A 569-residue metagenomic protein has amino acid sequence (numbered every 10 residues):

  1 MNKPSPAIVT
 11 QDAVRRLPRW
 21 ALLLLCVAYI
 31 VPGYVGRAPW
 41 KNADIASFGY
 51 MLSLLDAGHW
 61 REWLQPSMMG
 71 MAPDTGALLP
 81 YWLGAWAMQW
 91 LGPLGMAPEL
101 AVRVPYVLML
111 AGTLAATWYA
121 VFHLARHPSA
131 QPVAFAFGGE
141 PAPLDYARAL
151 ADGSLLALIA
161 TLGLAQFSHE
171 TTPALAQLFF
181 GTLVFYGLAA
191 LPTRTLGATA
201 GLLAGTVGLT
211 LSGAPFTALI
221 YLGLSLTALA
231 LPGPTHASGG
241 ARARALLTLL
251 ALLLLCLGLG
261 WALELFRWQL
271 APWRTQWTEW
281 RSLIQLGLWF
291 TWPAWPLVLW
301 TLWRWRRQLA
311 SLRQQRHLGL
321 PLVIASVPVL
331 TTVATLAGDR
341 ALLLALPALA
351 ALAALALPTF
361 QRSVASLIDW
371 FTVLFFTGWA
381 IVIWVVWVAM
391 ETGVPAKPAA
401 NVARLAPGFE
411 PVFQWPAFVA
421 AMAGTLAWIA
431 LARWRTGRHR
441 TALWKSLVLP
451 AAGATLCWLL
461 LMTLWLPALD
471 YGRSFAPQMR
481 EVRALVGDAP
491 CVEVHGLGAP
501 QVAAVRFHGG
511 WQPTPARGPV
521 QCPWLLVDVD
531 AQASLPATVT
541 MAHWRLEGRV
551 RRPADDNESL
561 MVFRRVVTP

Functional and structural regions predicted by a protein language model:
K3-L23, T171, L191-P569: Membrane-embedded architecture of ER/inner-membrane glycosylation machinery
Y29-R61, A271-P272: Aromatic-rich transmembrane-lumenal/periplasmic boundary elements in polytopic membrane proteins
S47-T75, L79, W86: Extracytosolic helix-loop segments that constitute the early lumenal/periplasmic catalytic or substrate-binding loops
L78, W82, L91-A115, Y119-A120 (+2 more regions): Loop-to-helix entry region of an early transmembrane alpha helix in multi-pass inner-membrane enzymes
W90, A120-H123, P128, P192 (+1 more regions): Terminal, non-globular segments
E99, F135-Y146, L156-L175: Aromatic- and kink-enriched transmembrane "portal" helix at the membrane-lumen/periplasm boundary that abuts
V104-P143, I159-A160, L183: Transmembrane-helix motifs of polytopic, lipid-linked glycan transferases
G163, Q177-T193, L349-L352: Specific aromatic-rich, kink-prone transmembrane helix
